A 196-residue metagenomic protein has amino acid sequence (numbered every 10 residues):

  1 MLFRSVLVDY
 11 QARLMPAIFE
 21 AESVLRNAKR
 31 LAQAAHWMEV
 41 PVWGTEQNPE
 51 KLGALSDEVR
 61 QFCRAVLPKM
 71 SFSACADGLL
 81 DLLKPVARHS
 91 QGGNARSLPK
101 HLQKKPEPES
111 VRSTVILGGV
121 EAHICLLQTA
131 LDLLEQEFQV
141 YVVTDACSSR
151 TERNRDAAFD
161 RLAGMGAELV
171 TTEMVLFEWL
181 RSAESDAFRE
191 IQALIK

Functional and structural regions predicted by a protein language model:
M1-L2: Short, small-residue-biased leader/transition segments that mark boundaries at the very start of proteins
S5-L7, V42-G44, L117, V142: Structural beta-sheet core signal
A12-A17: Short acidic, Gly/Ser-rich segments with clustered Asp/Glu that frequently serve as metal-coordination loops in enzyme
I18-S23: Short glycine-enriched, charge-decorated loop/helix-capping segments at active-site entrances that position
N27-P41: A short, N-terminal amphipathic alpha-helix
E39-G44, E50-K51, A65: Short, well-structured secondary-structure segments
K51-K196: Active-site-adjacent betaalpha module
